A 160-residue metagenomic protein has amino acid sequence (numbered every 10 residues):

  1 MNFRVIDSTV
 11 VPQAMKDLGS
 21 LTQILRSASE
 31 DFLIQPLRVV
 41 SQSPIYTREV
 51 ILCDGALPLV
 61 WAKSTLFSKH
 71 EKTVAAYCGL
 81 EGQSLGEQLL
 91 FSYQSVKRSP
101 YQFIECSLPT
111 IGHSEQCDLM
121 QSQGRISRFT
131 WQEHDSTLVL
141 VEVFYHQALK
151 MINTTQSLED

Functional and structural regions predicted by a protein language model:
M1-D160: Composition-driven recognition of glycine/serine/threonine/acidic- and proline-rich low-complexity segments and repeats
